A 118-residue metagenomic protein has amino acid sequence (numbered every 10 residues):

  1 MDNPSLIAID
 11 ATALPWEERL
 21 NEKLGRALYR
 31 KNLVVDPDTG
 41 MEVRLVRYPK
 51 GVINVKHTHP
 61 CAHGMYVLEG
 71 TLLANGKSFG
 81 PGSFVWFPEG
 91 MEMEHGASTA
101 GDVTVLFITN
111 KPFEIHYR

Functional and structural regions predicted by a protein language model:
M1-G40, R118: A short, N-terminal "cap"/entry segment at the start of jelly-roll beta-barrel domains of the cupin/DSBH fold
L28, V43, A62: Short coil/loop residues immediately preceding or within conserved phosphate-binding loops of NTP-utilizing enzyme
D38-G40, K50-V52, T71, M91 (+1 more regions): Short, charged/polar surface micro-motifs in flexible loops or helix N-caps
V43-Y48, L68-G70, V105-I108: Short, well-ordered beta-strand segments in beta-rich or mixed alpha/beta enzyme and ligand-binding folds
R44-V46, V55-H59, G76-K77, G96-S98: Short histidine-centered beta-strand/loop micro-motifs that create catalytic or ligand/metal-coordination sites
K50, H59-A74, P81: Glycine- and acidic-residue-biased ligand/ion/polar-headgroup-sensing regions
S78, E89-H116: Ligand-binding loop in jelly-roll beta-barrel domains
